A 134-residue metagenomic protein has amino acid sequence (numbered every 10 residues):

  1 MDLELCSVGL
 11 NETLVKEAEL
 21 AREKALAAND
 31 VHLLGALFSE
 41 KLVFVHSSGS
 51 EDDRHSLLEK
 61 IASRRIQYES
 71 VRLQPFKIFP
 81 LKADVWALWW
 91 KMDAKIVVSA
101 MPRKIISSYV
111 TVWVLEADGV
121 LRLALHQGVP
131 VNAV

Functional and structural regions predicted by a protein language model:
M1-A36, V43-V134: A beta-strand edge to alpha-helix "cap/lid" segment located at domain peripheries
